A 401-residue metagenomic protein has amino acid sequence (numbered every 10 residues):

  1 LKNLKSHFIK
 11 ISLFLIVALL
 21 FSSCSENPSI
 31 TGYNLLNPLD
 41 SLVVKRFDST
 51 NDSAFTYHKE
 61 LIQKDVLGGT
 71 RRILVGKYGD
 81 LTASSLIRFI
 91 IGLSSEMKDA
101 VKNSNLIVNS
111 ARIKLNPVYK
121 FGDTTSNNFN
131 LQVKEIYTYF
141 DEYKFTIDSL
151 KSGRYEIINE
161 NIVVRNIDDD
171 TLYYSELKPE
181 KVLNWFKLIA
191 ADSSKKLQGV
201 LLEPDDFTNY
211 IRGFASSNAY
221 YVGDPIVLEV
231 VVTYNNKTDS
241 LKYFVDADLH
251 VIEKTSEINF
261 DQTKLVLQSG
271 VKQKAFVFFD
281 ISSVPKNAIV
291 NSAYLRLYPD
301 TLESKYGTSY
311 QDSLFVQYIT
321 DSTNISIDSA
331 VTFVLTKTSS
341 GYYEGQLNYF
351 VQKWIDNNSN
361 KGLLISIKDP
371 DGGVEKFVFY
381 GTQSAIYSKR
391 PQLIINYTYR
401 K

Functional and structural regions predicted by a protein language model:
K2-L15, L19-K401: Secreted, disulfide-rich extracellular signaling modules
